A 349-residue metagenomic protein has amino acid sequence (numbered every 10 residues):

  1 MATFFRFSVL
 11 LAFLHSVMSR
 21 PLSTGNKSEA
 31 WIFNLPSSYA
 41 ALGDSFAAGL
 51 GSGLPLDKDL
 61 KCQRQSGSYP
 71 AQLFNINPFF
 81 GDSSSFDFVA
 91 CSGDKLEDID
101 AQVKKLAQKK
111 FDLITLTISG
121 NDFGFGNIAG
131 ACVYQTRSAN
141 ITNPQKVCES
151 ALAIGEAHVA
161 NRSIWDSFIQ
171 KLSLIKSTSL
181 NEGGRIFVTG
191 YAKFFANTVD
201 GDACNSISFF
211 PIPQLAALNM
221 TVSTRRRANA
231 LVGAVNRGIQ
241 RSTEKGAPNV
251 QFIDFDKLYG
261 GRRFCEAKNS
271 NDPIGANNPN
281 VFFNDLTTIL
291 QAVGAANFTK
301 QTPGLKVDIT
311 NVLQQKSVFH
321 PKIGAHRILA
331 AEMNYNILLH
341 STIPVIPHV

Functional and structural regions predicted by a protein language model:
M1-T24: Fungal secretory targeting signals
S23-F88, V133-I141: Serine-esterase "nucleophile elbow" of acetyl-processing enzymes
S38-L50, S85-A90, D112-T117, D122-F125 (+3 more regions): Structural recognition of the beta-strand scaffold that forms the well-ordered cores of secreted hydrolase catalytic
Q72-S85, I164-R185, S223-D254: A structural motif corresponding to the C-terminal end of an alpha-helix and its immediate exit/capping segment
S83-D94, A101, N249-R263: Acidic carboxylate-rich catalytic motifs and surrounding loops in phosphoryl-/glycosyl-chemistry enzymes
L96-V159, Y191-I207, L313: Oxyanion-hole/transition-state-stabilizing segment in secreted/luminal serine hydrolases and related acyltransferases
Q145-S167, N219-A228: Surface-exposed cleft-lining segments at the edges of enzyme active sites
K193-G233, Q240-H320: Mobile gating loops/cap/lid regions near enzyme active sites that modulate substrate access
